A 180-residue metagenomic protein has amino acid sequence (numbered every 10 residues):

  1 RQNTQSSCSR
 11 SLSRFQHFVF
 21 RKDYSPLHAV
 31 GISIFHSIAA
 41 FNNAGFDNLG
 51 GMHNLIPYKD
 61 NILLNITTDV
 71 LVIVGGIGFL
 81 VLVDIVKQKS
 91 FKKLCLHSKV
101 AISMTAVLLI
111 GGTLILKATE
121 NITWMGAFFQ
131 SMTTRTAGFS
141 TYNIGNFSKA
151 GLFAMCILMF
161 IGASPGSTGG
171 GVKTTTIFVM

Functional and structural regions predicted by a protein language model:
R1-M180: Membrane-proximal intracellular helices of multi-pass ion channels
